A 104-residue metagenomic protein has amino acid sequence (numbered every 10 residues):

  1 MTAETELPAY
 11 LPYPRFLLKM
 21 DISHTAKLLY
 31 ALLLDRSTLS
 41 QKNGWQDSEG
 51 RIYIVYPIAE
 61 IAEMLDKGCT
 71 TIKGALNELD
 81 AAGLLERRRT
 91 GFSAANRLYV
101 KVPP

Functional and structural regions predicted by a protein language model:
M1-A59, T70: Short recognition helix of helix-turn-helix/winged-helix DNA-binding domains
S37-V102: Winged helix-turn-helix DNA-binding recognition segment
